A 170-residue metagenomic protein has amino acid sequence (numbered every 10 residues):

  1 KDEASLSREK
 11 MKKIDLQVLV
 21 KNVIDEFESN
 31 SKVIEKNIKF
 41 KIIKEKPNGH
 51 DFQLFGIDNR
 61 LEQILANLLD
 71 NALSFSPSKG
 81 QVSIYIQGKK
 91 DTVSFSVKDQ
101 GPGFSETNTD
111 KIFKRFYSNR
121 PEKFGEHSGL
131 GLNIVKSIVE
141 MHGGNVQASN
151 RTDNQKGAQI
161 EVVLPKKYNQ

Functional and structural regions predicted by a protein language model:
D2-E9, G49-G56: Conserved micro-motifs of the catalytic ATP-binding
K10-E28, K44: A conserved beta-strand-to-alpha-helix junction within the catalytic ATP-binding
A72-L73: Short helix-loop "hinge" at the ATP-lid/N-box region of the Bergerat-fold HATPase_c
K79-D91: Short beta-strand/loop element within the Bergerat-fold HATPase_c
F104-F116: Short conserved segment of the HATPase_c
G131, V135: Short alpha-helical Gxxx[C/S/T] motif in the catalytic ATP-binding
